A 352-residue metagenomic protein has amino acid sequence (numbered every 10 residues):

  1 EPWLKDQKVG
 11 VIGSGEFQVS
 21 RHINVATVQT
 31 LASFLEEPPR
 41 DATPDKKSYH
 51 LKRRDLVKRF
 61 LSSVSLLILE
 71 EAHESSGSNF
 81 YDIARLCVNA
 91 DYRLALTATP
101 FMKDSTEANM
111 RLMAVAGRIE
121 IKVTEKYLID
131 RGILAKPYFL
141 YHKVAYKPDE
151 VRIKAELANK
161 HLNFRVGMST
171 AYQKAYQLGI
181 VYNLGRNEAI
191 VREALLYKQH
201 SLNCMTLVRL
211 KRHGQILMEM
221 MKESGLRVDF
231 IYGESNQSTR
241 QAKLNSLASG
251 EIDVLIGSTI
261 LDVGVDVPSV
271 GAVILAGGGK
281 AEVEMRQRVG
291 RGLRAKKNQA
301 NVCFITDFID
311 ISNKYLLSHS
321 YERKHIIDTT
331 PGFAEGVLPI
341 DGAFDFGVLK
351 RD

Functional and structural regions predicted by a protein language model:
P2-L51, K243: Inter-Walker segment of RecA-like/P-loop motor cores
K8-S20, E36, N203-M205, Q215-D262: Conserved helicase ATPase core of P-loop NTP-dependent helicases/translocases
N24-T27, D91-A98, V254-G257: Structural recognition of the conserved hydrophobic beta-strand(s) that form the central parallel beta-sheet of P-loop
V28, V64-L67, E71-H73, L261 (+2 more regions): Conserved Walker B
S65-L66, E71-Y141, A145, I327: Post-DEXD/H (motif II) to motif III coupling segment of the RecA-like Helicase ATP-binding lobe
M110, V254-G257, D262-G278, E284 (+1 more regions): A short beta-strand element within the Helicase C-terminal
N159-K222: Conserved interdomain hinge at the start of the Helicase C-terminal
R291-K324: Conserved segment of the helicase C-terminal RecA-like domain
